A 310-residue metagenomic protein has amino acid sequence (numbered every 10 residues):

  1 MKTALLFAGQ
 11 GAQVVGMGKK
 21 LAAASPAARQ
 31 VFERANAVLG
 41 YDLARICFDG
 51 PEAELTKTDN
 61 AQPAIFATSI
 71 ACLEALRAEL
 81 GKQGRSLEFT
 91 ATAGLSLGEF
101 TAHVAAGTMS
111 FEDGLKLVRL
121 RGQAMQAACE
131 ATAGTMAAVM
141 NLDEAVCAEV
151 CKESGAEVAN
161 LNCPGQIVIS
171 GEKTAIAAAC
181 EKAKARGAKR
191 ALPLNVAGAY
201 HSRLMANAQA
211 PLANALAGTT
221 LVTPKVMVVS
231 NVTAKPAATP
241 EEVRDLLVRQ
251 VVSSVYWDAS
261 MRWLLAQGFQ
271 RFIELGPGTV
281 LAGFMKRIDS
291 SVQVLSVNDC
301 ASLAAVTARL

Functional and structural regions predicted by a protein language model:
M1-V146, L194, R271-A305: FabD-like malonyl-/acyl-CoA
Q10-A12, Y41, G81-Q83, A106-S253: Alpha/beta catalytic cores of group-transfer enzymes, especially the acyltransferase/condensing modules of polyketide
A27, A64, T68, A175 (+2 more regions): Charged catalytic carboxylate motif
S96, T220, G268: Conserved functional loop/turn residues at catalytic and ligand-binding sites
K184, L265-G268: Non-catalytic positions within long, well-ordered alpha-helices that form the structural scaffold/packing of enzyme
D258-R262: Short hydrophobic/charged patches on amphipathic alpha-helices used for structural packing and interfaces
V306-L310: Short amphipathic alpha-helix with an adjacent loop that forms part of the alpha/beta core around
